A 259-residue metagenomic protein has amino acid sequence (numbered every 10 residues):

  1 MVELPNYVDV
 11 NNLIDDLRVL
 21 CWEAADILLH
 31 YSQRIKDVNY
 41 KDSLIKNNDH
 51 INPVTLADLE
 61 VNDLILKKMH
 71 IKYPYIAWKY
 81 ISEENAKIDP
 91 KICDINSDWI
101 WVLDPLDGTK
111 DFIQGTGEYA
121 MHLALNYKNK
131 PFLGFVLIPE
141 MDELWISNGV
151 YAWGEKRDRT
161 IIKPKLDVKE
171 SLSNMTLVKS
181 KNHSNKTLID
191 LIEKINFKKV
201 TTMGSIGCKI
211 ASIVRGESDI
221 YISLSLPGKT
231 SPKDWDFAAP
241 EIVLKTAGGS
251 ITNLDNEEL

Functional and structural regions predicted by a protein language model:
M1-L106, D190-E193: N-terminal subdomain of lithium-sensitive/metallo-dependent phosphomonoesterases centered on the IMPase/IPPase/PAP
A24, L28, D58, M69 (+6 more regions): Residue-level signal for inorganic ion chemistry
D58, E83, D104-D107, D111 (+4 more regions): Acidic active-site catalytic centers that drive phospho-/nucleotidyl reactions and related ester hydrolyses
K67, P90-R157: DPxDG-like acidic metal-binding loop motif
I76, K130, S173: Residue-level signal for beta-strand positions within conserved beta-sheet cores that form or flank
W78-K79, I100-W101, L133, T176 (+2 more regions): Structural motif
E83, L137, L224: Conserved residues at the C-terminal ends of beta-strands
L166-L259: An extended, acidic
